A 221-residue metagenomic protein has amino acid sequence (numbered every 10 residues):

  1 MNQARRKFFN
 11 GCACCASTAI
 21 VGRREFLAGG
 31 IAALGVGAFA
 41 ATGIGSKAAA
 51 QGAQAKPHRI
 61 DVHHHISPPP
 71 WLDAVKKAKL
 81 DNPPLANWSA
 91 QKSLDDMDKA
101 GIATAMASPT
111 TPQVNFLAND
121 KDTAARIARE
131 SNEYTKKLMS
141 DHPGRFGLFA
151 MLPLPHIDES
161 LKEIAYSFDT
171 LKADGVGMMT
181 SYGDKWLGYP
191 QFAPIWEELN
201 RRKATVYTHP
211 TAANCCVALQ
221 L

Functional and structural regions predicted by a protein language model:
N2-L221: Helix-coil boundary/capping segments in enzymes
